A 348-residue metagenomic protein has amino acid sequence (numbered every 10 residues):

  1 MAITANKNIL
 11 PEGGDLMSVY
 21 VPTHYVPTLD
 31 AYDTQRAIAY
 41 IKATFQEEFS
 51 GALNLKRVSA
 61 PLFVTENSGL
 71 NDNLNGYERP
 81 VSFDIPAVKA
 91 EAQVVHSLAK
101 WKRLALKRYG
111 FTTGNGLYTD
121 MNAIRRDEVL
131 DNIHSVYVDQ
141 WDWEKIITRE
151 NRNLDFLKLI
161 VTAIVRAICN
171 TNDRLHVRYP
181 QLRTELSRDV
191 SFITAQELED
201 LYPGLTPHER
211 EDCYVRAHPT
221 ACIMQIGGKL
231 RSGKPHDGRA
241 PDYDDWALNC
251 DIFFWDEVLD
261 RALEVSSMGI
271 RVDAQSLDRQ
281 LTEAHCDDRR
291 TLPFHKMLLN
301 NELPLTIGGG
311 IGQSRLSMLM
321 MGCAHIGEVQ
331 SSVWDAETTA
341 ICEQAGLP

Functional and structural regions predicted by a protein language model:
M1-G14: N-terminal amphipathic/basic-hydrophobic helices that include classical n-h-c signal peptides and signal-anchor
P11-H134, D142-I146: Class II aminoacyl-tRNA synthetase-like tRNA-binding/catalytic domains
R36, Y40-T44, R152-L159, A163 (+3 more regions): Generic recognition of stable, solvent-exposed alpha-helical segments in well-folded globular domains
A39-I41, F45-F49, F83, V94 (+7 more regions): Generic structural hydrophobic/aromatic packing signal, biased to beta-strands
F49-K56, I164-L175, A324: A generic secondary-structure signal for well-formed alpha-helical elements
L62-E66, P180-S187, A336-E337: A glycine-rich phosphate-binding loop feature that marks nucleotide/adenosyl-phosphate handling sites
G114, T119-E209: Extended, charged alpha-beta segments that form solvent-exposed binding/catalytic grooves in nucleic-acid-handling
I124, T194-P348: A translation/RNA-centric and nucleic-acid-associated enzymatic feature enriched in Class II aminoacyl-tRNA synthetases
